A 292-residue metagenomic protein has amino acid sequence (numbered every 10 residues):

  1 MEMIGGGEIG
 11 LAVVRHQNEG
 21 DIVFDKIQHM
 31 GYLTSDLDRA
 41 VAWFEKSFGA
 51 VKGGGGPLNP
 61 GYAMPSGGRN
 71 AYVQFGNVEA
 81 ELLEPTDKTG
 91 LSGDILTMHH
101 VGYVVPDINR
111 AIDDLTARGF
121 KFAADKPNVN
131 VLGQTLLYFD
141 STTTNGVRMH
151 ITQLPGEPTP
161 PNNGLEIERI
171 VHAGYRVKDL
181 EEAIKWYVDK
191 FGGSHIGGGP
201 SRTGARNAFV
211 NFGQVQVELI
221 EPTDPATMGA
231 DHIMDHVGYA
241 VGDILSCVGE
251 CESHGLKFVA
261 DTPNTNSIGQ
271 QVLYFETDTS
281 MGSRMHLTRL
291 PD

Functional and structural regions predicted by a protein language model:
M3-D21, I112-E166, G198-G199, A208-F209 (+1 more regions): Vicinal oxygen chelate
G7-V41, L96-V105, T152-I184, M234-Y239 (+1 more regions): N-terminal beta-strand motif that seeds the catalytic metal site of vicinal oxygen chelate
K26-S35, N70-V78, L91-I112, R169-K178 (+3 more regions): Vicinal oxygen chelate
A40-E45, L115, A183-V188, C251: Conserved active-site tyrosine of GNAT-family acetyltransferases
K46-K52, G119-K121, D189-H195, G255-K257: Conserved acetyl-CoA-binding loop of GNAT-fold acetyltransferases
G55-G68, T86-H100, R118-T135, T159-P160 (+3 more regions): A cross-kingdom feature marking solvent-exposed beta-strand/loop segments within repeated, beta-rich binding/scaffold
A80-D87, M149-L154, L219-T227, M285-L290: Amphipathic N-proximal alpha-helical interface segments
E166-V215: Conserved small-residue-rich
